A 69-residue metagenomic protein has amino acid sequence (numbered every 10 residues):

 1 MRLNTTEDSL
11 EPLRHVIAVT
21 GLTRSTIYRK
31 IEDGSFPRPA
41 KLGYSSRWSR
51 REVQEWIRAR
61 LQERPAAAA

Functional and structural regions predicted by a protein language model:
M1-E32, R51-E52, R58-Q62: Polyanion-binding surface elements
P12-H15, R38, A69: Residue-level recognition of specific faces of alpha-helices
D33-A40: Short, solvent-exposed alpha-helical "recognition" segments
S35, W48-S49: Short secondary-structure boundary/hinge segments and terminal tails
A40-S46: Short Lys/Arg-enriched helix C-cap and helix-to-coil transition segments that create basic nucleic-acid-contact patches
L61-A69: Short, charged, intrinsically disordered terminal tails
